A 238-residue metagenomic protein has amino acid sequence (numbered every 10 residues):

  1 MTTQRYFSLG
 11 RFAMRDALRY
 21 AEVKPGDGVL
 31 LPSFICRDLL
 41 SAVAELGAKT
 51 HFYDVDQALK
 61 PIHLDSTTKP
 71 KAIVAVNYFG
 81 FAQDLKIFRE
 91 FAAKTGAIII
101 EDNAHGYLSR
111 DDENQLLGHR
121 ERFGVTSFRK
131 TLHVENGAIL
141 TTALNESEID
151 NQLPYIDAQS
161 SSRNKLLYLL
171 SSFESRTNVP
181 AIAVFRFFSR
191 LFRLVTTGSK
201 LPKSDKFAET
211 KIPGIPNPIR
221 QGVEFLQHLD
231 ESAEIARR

Functional and structural regions predicted by a protein language model:
T3, F12, R19-L108: PLP-dependent aminotransferase-like
Y6, F52-D54, V125-S127: Structural signal for conserved beta-strand scaffold positions within catalytic alpha/beta enzyme cores
Y20, T141-L144: Active-site catalytic microenvironments for nucleophilic, acid-base chemistry
L46-A48, E90-A93, D111, Q115-G118 (+2 more regions): Glycine-rich, phosphate-binding/catalytic loops in enzymes
E101-L140: Conserved active-site segment immediately N-terminal to the catalytic lysine that forms the internal aldimine
L144-R238: Structural motif of enzymes handling amino- and sulfur-group chemistry
